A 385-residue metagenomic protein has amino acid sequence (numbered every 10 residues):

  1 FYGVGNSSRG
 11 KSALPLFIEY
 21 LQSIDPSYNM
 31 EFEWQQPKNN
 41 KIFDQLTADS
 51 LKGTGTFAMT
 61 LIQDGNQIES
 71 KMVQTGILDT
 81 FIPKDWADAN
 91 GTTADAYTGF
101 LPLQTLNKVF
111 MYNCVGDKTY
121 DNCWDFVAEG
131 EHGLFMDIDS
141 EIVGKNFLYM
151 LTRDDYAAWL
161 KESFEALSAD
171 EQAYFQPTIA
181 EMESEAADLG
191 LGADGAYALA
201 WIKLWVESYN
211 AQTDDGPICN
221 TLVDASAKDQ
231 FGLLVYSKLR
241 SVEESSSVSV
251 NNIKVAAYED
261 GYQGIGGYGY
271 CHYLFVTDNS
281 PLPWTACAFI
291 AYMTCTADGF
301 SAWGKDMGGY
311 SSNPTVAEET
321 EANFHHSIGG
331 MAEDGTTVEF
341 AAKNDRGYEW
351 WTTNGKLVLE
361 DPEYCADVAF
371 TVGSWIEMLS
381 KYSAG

Functional and structural regions predicted by a protein language model:
F1-L16, E33-K41, G55-C219: Extracytoplasmic ligand-binding site segments that recognize negatively charged/polar headgroups
I18-E33: Signal peptide-proximal N-terminal region of secreted/periplasmic/extracellular or secretory-lumen proteins
P26-M30, G55-T60, G130-L134, E207 (+3 more regions): Loop/turn elements at helix/coil->beta-strand transitions in domains of secreted/extracellular proteins
Q45-G55: Short, well-structured alpha-helical segments in soluble
V109-G116, T152-R153, G269-L282, A302: A bilobed periplasmic-binding-protein/Venus flytrap-type ligand-binding module shared by bacterial periplasmic
Y197, E207-N279: Extracytoplasmic/periplasmic substrate-binding proteins
H272-K356: Mature extracytoplasmic/periplasmic domains
E339-G385: Conserved C-terminal helix/tail region of periplasmic/extracytoplasmic solute-binding proteins
